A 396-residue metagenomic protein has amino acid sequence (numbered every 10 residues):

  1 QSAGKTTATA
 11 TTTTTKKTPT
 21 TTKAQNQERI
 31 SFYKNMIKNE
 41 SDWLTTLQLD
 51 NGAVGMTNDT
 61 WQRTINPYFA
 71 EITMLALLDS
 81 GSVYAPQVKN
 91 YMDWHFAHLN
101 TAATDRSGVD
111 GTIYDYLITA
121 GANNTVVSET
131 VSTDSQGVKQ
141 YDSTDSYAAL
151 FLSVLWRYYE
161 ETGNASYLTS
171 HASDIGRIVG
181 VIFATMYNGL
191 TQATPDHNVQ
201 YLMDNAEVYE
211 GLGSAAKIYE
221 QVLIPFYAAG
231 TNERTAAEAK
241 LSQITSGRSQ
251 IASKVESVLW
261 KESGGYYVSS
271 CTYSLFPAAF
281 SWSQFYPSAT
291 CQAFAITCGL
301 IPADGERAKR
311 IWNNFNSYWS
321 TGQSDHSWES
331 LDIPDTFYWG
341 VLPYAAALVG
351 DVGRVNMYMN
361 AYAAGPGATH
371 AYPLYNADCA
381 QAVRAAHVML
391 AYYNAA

Functional and structural regions predicted by a protein language model:
T6-T22: Extracellular mucin-like PTS domains
T20-I72, D79-T130, S173-G176, I182 (+2 more regions): Low-complexity, Ser/Thr/Pro/Gly-enriched N-terminal "stalk/linker" regions
Q25-I30, F69-Y84, A149-Y167, E207-E233 (+3 more regions): Well-ordered alpha-helical scaffold segments within catalytic/enzyme domains
F32, I37-L44, L49, A53-Y68 (+9 more regions): Extended ligand-binding clefts on enzyme/binding-domain cores
I37, N58-I65, T101-Q136, Q140 (+3 more regions): CBM-like carbohydrate-recognition segments
Q48, L75-G81, F96-L99, S153-T162 (+8 more regions): Sec/Tat-exported extracytoplasmic proteins
A97-A206: Extended ligand-binding groove/face enriched in aromatic
